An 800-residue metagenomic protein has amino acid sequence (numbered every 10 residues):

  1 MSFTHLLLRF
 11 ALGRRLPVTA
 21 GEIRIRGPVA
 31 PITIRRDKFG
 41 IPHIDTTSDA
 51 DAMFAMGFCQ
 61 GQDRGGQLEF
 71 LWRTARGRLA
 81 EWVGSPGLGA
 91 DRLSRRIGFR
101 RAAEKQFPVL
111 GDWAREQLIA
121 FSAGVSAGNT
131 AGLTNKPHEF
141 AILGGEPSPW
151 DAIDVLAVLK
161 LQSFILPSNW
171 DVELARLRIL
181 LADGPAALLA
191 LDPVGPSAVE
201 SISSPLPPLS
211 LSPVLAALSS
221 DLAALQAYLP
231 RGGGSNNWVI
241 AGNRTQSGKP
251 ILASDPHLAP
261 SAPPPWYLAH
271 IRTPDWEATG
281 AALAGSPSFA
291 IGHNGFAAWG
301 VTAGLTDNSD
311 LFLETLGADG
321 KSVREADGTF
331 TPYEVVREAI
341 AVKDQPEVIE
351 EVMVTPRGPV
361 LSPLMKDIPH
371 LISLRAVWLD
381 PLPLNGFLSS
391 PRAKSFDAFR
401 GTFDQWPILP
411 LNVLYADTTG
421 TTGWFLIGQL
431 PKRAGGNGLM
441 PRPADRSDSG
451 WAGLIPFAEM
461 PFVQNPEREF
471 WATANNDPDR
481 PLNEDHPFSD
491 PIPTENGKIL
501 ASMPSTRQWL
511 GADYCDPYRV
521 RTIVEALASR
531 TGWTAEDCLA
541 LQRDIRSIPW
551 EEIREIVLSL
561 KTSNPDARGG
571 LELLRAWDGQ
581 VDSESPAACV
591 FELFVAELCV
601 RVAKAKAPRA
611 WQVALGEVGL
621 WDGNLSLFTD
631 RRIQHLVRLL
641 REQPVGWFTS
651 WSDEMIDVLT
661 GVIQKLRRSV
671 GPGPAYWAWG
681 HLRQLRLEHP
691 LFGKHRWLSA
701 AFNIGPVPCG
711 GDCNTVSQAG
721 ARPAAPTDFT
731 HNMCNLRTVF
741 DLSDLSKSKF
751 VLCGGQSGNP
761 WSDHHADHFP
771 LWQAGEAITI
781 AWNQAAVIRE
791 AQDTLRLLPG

Functional and structural regions predicted by a protein language model:
S2-I251, P256, A262, G280 (+2 more regions): Substrate-recognition/specificity elements adjacent to catalytic centers across diverse enzyme folds
P42, T46, D51-R95, F99-A103 (+5 more regions): Gly/Pro-rich active-site capping loops and adjacent beta-alpha segments that organize cofactor/substrate pockets
V83-Q117, A127, D183, A187-P193 (+4 more regions): N-terminal leader/propeptide and maturation segments of large enzyme subunits in energy/redox metabolism and hydrolases
E116, A120, S235, I251 (+19 more regions): Generic recognition of stable, solvent-exposed alpha-helical segments in well-folded globular domains
G232, I271-S288, G292-W451: Glycine- and hydrophobic-rich flexible loops that cap the catalytic core of alpha/beta enzyme folds
L361, I408-R530, Q580-S583, F594-A603 (+2 more regions): Hydrophobic alpha-helical segments
D485-R568, D653-G800: Terminal end segments
F591-Y676: Charged, long alpha-helical assembly modules
